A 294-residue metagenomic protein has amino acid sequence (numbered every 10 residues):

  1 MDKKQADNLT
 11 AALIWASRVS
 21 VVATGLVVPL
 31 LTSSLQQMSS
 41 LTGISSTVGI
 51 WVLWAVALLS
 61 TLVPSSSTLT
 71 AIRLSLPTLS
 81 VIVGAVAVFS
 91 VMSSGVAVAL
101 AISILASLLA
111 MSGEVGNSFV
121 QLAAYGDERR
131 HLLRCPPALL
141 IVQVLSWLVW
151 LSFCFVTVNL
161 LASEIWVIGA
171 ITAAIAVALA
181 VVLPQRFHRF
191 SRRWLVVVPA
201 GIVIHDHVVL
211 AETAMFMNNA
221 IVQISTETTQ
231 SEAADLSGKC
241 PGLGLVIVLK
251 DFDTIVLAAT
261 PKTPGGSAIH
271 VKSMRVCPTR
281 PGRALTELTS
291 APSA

Functional and structural regions predicted by a protein language model:
M1-I14, G95-A97, A101-C154: N-terminal membrane-targeting/pre-transmembrane regions
M1-V91: Membrane-anchoring hydrophobic segments
S40-T47, S93-V98, A162-V177: Hydrophobic alpha-helical transmembrane segments
G43, T61-L69, F190, P199-G242 (+2 more regions): Phosphoinositide-binding peripheral membrane targeting modules
V52-S60, I82-V83, A101-G113, I175-P184: Alpha-helical transmembrane segments and their membrane-interface exit regions
S80-I102, M217-Q223: C-terminal halves and exits of single transmembrane alpha-helices
G84-V88, A99-L100, V248-A294: Terminal and domain-flanking low-complexity segments
L122-V196: Anionic N-terminal interaction surfaces
